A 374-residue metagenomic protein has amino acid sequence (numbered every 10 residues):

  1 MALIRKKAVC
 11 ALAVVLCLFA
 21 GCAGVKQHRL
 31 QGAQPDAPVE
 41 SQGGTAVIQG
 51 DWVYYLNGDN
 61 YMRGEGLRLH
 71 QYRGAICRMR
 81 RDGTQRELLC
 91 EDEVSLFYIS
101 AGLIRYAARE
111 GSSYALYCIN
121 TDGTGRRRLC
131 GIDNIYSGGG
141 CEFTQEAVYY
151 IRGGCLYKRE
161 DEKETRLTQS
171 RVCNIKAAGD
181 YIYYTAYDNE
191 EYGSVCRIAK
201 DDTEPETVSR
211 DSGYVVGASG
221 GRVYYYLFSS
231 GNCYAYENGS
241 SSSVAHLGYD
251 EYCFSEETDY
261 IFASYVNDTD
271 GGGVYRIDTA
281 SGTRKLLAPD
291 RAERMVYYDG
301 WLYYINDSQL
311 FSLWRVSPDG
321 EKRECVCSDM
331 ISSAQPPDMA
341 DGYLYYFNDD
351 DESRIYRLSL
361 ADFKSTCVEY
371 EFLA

Functional and structural regions predicted by a protein language model:
L18-G21: C-terminal motif of bacterial Sec signal peptides marking the signal peptidase cleavage site
L30-A37, Q85-C90, G125-G131, K163-T168 (+5 more regions): A short beta-strand motif characteristic of beta-propeller blades
A33-G74, E91-F97: Beta-strand-rich domains and repeat architectures in extracellular enzymes and scaffolds, especially beta-propellers
S41-I48, D92-A101, I135-Q145, S170-G179 (+5 more regions): Repeated scaffold domains used in trafficking and secretory/extracellular systems, primarily beta-propellers
Y54-L56, I104-A107, Y149-Y150, Y183-T185 (+4 more regions): Residue position within the beta-strands of beta-propeller blades
Y61-C77, S112-C118, G153-Y157, E190-C196 (+4 more regions): Structural motif
R80-T84, N120-T124, R159-K163, A199-T203 (+4 more regions): Short loop/turn segments that connect beta-strands within beta-propeller blades
P336-A374: Blade-level signature of beta-propeller repeat domains, shared across WD40, Kelch, NHL, RCC1 and BNR/Asp-box propellers
